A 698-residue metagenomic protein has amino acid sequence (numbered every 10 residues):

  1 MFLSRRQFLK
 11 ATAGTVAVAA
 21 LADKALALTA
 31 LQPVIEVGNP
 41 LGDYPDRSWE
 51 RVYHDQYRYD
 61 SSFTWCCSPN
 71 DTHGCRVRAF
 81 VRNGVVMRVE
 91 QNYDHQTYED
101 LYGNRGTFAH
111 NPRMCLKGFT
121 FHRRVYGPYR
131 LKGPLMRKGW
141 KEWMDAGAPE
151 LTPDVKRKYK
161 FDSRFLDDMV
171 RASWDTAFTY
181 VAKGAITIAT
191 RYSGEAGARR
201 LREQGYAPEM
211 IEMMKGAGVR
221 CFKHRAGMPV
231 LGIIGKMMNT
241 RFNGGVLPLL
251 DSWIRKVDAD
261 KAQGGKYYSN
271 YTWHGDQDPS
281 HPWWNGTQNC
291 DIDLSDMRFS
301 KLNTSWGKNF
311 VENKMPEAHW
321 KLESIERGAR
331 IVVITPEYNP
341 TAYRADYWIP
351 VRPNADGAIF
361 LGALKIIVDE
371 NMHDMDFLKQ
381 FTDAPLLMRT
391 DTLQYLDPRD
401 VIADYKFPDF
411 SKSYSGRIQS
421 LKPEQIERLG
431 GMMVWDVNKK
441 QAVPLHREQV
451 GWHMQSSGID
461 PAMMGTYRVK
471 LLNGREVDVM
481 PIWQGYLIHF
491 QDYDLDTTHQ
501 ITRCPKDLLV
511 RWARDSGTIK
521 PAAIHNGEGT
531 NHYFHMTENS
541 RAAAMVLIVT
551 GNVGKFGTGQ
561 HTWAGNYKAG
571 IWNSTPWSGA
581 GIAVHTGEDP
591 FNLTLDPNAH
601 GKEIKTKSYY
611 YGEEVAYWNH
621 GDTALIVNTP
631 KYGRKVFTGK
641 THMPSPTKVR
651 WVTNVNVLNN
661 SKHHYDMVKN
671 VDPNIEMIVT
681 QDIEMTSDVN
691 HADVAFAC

Functional and structural regions predicted by a protein language model:
M1-D376, Q380-S456, A462-G465, Q484 (+5 more regions): N-terminal export/assembly segments and adjacent metallocofactor-ligating motifs of anaerobic energy-metabolism
R88, M372-L378, L508-L509, A523-I524 (+4 more regions): Acidic/polar loop patches that form or flank catalytic/metal-binding clefts of enzymes that bind anionic ligands
G216-G218, T240-R241, V246, L250-Y267 (+5 more regions): A glycine-rich, hydrophobic/aromatic-adjacent loop/helix-cap motif
H224-L231, T497-C504, G527-H535, G565-K568 (+1 more regions): Conserved short loop/turn motifs at secondary-structure junctions
T335-P340, Q681-S687: Short, polar loop motifs at secondary-structure junctions
P340, S687-C698: Flexible glycine/proline-rich, aromatic-decorated loop/lid segments
F637-P644, W651-D672: Ordered core of a single globular domain
E676: Phosphate/diphosphate-binding loops
